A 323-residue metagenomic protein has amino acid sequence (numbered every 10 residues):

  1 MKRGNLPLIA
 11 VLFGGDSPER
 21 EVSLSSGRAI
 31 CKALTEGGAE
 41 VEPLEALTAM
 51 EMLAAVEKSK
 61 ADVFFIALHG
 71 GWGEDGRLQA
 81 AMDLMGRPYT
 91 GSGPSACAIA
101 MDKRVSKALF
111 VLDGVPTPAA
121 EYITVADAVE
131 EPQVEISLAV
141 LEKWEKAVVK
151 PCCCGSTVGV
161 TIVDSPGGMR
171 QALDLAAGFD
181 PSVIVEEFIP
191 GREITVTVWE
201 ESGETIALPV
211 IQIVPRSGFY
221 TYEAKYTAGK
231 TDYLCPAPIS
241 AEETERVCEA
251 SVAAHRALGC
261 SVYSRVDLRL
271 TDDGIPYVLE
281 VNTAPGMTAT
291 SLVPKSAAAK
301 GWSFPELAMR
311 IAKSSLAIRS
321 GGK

Functional and structural regions predicted by a protein language model:
M1-L12, V56-S59, I99-G191: Active-site nucleotide/adenylate-binding loops and adjacent lid/helix of ATP-dependent enzymes
M1-V105, L112, T124-A139, K313-G322: ATP-binding N-terminal substructure of ATP-dependent carboxylate-amine bond-forming enzymes
V41, P88-Y89, T117, A147 (+1 more regions): Hydrophobic beta-strand scaffold residues
T157, I213-R216, N282-S296: Glycine-rich phosphate/pyrophosphate-binding beta-alpha loops
D164-E249, L270-Y277: Phosphate-binding site of ATP-dependent enzymes
E187, H255-M287, A297: Conserved metal-phosphate-binding beta-hairpin within the catalytic cores of diverse ATP-dependent phosphoryl-transfer
Q212-S264, K295-K323: Active-site "cap" helix and flanking loop/linker of ATP-utilizing ligase/carboxylase catalytic domains
